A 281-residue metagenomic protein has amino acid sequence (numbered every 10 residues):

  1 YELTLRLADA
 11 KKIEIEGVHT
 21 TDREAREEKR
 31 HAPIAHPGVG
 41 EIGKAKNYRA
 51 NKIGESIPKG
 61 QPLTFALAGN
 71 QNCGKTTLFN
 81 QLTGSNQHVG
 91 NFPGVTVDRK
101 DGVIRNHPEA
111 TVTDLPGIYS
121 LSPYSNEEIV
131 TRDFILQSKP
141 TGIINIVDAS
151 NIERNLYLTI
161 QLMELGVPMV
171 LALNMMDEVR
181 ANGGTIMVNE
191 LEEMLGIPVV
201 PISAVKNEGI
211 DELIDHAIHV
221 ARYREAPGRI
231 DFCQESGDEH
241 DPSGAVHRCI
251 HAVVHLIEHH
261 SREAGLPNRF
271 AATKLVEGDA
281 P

Functional and structural regions predicted by a protein language model:
E2-K29: C-terminal structural segments of small proteins and small subunits
E24-H36, P227-D241: Long, charged amphipathic helices and adjacent flexible linkers at domain junctions
P37-L121, S138: Conserved G1/Walker A P-loop phosphate-binding module
A66, L78-F79, V97, V112-D114 (+6 more regions): Residue-level signature of catalytic and energy-coupling elements of molecular machines, predominantly ATP/GTP-dependent
G74, P93-K100, T111, P123 (+8 more regions): Helical mechanochemical/support elements of P-loop NTPase systems and associated helical scaffolds
I104-H107, V130-V200: Conserved C-terminal guanine-recognition region of P-loop GTPase G domains, centered on the G4
D177-F232: Canonical P-loop GTPase G-domain recognition
G196, Y223, I230-P281: Extended helical scaffolds that flank P-loop GTPase cores
